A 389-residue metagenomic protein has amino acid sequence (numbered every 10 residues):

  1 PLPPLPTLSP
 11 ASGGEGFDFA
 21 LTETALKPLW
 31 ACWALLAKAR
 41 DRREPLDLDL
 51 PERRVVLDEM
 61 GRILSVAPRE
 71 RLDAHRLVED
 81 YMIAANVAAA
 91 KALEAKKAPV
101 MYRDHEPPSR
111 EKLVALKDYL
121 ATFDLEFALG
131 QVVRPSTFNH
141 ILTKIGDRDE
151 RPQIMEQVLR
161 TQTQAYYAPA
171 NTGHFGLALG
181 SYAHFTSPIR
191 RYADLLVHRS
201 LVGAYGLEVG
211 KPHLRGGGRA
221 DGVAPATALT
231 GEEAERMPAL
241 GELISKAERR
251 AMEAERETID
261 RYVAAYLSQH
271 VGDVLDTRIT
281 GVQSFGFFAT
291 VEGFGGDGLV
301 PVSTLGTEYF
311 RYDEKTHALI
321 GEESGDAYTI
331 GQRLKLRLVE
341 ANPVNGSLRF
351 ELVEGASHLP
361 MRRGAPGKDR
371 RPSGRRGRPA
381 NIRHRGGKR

Functional and structural regions predicted by a protein language model:
P1-P6, G16-G306, G331, R362-R389: Electropositive polyanion-binding surfaces
D58, V291, E308-H317, G321 (+1 more regions): Acidic/polar residues at beta-strand termini and the immediately following turn/coil
D80, H270-D276, F310-L336: Short nucleic-acid-contacting surface segments enriched for D/E, G, S/T with interspersed K/R
V263, G321-G325, R349: Short beta-alpha junctions and helix-cap segments that line functional grooves
V291, I330-G367: OB-fold/S1-family single-stranded nucleic acid-binding modules
